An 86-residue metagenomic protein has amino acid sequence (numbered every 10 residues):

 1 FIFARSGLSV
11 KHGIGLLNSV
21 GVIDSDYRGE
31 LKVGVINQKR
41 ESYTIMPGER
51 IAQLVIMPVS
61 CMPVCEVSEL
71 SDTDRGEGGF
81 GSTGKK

Functional and structural regions predicted by a protein language model:
F1-S60: Compact, glycine-rich, soluble single-domain proteins
R50, S60-K86: Helix-rich terminal scaffold detector
